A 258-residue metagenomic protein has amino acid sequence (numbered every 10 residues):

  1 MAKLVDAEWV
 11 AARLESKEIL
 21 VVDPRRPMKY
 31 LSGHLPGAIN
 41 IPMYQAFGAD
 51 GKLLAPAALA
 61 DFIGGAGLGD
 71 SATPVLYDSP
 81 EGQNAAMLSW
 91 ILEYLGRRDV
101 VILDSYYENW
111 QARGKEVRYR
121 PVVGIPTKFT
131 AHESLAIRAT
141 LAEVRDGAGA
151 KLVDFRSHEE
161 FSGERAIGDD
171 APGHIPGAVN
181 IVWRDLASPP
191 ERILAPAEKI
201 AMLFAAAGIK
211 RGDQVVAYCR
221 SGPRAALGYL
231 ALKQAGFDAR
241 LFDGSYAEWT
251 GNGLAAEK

Functional and structural regions predicted by a protein language model:
M1-V5, A12, F47, E108-P176 (+1 more regions): Active-site neighborhoods of enzymes that stabilize oxyanions during catalysis
L4, D238-K258: Extended hydrophobic/aromatic segments used for targeting, binding, or gating
V10, E18-R25, I41, L152-D154: Short hydrophobic beta-strand that contains or immediately precedes a catalytic carboxylate
Y30-P36, G147: Short loop/helix-cap segments at secondary-structure boundaries that form the rim of catalytic
M43-P74, W183-Q214: Helix-loop module immediately N-terminal to the HCX5R catalytic loop in PTP-like cysteine phosphatase domains
A46, L54-E143, E164, R224-A247: Thiolate-centered catalytic microenvironments shared by cysteine-dependent enzyme domains
V179-S188, Y246-A247, N252: Short, flexible loop segments at boundaries between secondary-structure elements
